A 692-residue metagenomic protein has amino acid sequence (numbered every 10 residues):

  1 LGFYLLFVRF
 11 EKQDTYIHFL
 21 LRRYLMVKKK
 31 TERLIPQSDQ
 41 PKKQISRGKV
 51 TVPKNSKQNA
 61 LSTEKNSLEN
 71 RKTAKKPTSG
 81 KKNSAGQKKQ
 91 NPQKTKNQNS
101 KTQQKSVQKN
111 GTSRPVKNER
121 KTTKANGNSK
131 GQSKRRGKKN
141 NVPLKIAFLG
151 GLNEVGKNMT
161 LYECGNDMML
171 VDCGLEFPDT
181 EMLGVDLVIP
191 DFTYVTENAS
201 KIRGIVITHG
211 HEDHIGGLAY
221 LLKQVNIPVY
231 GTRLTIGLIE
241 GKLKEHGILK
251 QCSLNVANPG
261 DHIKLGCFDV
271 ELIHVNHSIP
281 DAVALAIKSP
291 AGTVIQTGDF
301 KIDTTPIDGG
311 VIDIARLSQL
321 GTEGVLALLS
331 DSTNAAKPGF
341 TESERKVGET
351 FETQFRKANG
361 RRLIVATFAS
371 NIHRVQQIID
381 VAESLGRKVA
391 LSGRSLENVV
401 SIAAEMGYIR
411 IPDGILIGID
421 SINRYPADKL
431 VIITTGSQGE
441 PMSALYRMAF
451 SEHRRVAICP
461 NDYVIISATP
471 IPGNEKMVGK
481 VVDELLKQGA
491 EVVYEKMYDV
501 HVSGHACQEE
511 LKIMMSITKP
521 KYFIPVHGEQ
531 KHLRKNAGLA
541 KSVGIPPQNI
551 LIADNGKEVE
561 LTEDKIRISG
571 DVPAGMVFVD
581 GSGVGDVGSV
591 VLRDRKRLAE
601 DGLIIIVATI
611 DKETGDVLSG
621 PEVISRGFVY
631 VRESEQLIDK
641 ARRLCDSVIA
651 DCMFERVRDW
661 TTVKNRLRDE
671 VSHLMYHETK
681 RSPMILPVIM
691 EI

Functional and structural regions predicted by a protein language model:
L1-L25: Short, Lys/Arg-enriched N-terminal segments with co-localized hydrophobic residues within the first ~10-30 amino acids
M26-K139: Intrinsically disordered, low-complexity RNA-associated tracts
G127-V206, H211-Y425, S443-A457, K476-K480: His/Asp/Glu-rich metal-coordinating catalytic cores of metallo-dependent phosphodiesterases/hydrolases acting on
L152, E176-T180, G184-L187, K201-I202 (+5 more regions): A glycine- and charged-residue-rich anion-binding loop/surface
L243, A540, M675: Conserved hydrophobic residues forming the short capping helix/wall of the S-adenosyl-L-methionine
K337-S467, I471-P520, I524-R656, K664 (+1 more regions): Hard-cation-handling environments
R656-I692: C-terminal tails and terminal domains of large nucleic-acid-associated and other macromolecular-machine proteins
